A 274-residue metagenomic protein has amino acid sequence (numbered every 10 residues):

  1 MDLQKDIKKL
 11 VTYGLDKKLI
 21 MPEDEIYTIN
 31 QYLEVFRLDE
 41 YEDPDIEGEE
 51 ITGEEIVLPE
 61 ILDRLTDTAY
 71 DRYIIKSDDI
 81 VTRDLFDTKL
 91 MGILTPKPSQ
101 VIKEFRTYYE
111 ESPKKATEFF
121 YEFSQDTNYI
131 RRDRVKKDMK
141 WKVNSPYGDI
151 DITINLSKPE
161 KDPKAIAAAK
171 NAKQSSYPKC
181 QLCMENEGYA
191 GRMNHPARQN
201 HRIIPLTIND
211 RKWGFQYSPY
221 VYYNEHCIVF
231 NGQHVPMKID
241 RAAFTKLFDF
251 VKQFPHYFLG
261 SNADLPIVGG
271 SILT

Functional and structural regions predicted by a protein language model:
M1-M237: Active-site microenvironments that recognize anionic phosphate/pyrophosphate groups
N186-E187, F258-G260: Short Pro/Gly-enriched beta-strand edge/turn motifs at strand-loop
N200-I204, V235-L259: Helical scaffold of the NTase/Pol beta-like nucleotidyltransferase catalytic core
Y222-N224, F254-H256, G270-S271: Coil-to-beta-strand transition motifs
H226-N231, D264-T274: Histidine-centered divalent-metal-coordination microenvironment in nucleic-acid enzymes
